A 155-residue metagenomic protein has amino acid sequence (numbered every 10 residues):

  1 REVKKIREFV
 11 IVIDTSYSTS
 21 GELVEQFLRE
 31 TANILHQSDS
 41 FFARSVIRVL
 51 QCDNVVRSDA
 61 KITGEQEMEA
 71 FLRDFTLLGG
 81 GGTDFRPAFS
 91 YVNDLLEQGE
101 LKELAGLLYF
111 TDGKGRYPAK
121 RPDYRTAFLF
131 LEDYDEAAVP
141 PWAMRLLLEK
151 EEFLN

Functional and structural regions predicted by a protein language model:
R1-I6, D74-T76: Polyanion-binding interface signature
K4-G64, A88-V92, E103-T111, G115 (+1 more regions): Von Willebrand factor
V56-K61, M68-L108, K114-R116, F130-D135 (+1 more regions): Von Willebrand factor
Y117-R121: Short, T/G/N/S-enriched strand-turn elements that build extracellular solenoid repeat scaffolds
